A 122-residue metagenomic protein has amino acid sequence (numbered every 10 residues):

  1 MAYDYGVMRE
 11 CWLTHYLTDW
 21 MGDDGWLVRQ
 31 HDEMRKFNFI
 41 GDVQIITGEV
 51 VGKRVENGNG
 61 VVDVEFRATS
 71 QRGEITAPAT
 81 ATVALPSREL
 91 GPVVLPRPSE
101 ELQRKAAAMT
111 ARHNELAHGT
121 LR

Functional and structural regions predicted by a protein language model:
M1-D4, M8-T47: Hydrophobic beta-strand-centered segment that forms part of the acyl-chain substrate-binding groove
I40-R122: HotDog/MaoC-like acyl-thioester-processing domains
